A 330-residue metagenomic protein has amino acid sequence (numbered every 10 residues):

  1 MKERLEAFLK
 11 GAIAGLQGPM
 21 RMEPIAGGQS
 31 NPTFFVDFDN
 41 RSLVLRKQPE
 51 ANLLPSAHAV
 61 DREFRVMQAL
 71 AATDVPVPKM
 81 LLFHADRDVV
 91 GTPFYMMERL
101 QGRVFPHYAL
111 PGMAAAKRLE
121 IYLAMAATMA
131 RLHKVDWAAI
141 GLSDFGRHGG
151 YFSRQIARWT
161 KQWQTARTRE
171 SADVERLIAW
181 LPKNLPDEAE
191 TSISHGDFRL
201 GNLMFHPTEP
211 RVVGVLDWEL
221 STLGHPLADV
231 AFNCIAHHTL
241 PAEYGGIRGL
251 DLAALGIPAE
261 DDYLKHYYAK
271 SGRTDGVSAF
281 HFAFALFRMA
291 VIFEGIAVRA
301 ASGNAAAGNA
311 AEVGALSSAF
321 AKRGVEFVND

Functional and structural regions predicted by a protein language model:
M1-L16: Juxta-kinase regulatory segment immediately upstream of eukaryotic protein kinase catalytic domains
P19-I193, P207-E209: ATP-binding pocket architecture of kinase catalytic cores
G146-R147, R273-A285: All-alpha amphipathic helical-bundle segments outside canonical DNA-binding/catalytic cores that form hydrophobic
I193-H195, L200: Catalytic-loop of the protein kinase fold
L203-F205: Hydrophobic residue at the +6 position relative to the catalytic HRD Asp in the kinase catalytic loop
L216-S221: Activation of the activation-loop gatekeeper triad in protein kinase-fold domains
A228-S271, A285-G303: Active-site activation/catalytic loop segments of kinase-like enzymes and analogous catalytic loops in related
R273-V277, V291-D330: Helical subdomain adjoining the active site within ATP-dependent kinase catalytic cores
